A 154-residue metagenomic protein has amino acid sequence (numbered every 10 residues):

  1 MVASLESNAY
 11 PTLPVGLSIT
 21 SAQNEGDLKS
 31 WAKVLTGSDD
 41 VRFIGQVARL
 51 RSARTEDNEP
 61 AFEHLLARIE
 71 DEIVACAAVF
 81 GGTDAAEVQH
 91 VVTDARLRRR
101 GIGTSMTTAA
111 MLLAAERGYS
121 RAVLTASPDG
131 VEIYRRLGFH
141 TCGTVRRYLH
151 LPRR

Functional and structural regions predicted by a protein language model:
M1-G26, A126, L149-H150: Acyl-donor-binding surface of acyltransferase catalytic domains
Q23, E56, L65, T107-M111 (+1 more regions): Ligand-binding pocket scaffold of soluble enzyme catalytic domains
K33-G45: Helix-loop element at the rim of GNAT/NAT acetyltransferase active sites that forms part of the acceptor-substrate
G45-D94: A conserved beta-strand-loop-helix scaffold within acyl/acetyltransferase catalytic domains
D84, S120, H140: Short acidic/polar active-site loop segments enriched in Thr and Asp
H90-A95, R99-L112, E116, R136: Conserved acetyl-CoA-binding loop-helix of GNAT-fold acetyltransferases
T104, E116, P128-T144, L151: Conserved active-site alpha-helix within GNAT-family acetyltransferase domains
A114-A126: Conserved GNAT acetyl-CoA-binding A-motif
